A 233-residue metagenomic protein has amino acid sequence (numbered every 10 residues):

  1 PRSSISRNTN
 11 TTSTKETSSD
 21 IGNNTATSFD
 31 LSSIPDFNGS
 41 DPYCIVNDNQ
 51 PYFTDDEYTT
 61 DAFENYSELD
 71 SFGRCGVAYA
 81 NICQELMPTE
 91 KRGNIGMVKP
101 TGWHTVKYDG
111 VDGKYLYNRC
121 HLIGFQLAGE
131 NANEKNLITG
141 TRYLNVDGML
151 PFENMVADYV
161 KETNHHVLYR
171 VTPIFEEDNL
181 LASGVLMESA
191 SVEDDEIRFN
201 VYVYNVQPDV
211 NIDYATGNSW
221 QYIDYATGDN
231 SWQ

Functional and structural regions predicted by a protein language model:
R2-D56: N-terminal, intrinsically disordered, polar/charged segments of Gram-positive cell-envelope systems that serve as
D55-Q233: Domain-level detector of nuclease and nuclease-like folds in predominantly extracellular/periplasmic contexts
